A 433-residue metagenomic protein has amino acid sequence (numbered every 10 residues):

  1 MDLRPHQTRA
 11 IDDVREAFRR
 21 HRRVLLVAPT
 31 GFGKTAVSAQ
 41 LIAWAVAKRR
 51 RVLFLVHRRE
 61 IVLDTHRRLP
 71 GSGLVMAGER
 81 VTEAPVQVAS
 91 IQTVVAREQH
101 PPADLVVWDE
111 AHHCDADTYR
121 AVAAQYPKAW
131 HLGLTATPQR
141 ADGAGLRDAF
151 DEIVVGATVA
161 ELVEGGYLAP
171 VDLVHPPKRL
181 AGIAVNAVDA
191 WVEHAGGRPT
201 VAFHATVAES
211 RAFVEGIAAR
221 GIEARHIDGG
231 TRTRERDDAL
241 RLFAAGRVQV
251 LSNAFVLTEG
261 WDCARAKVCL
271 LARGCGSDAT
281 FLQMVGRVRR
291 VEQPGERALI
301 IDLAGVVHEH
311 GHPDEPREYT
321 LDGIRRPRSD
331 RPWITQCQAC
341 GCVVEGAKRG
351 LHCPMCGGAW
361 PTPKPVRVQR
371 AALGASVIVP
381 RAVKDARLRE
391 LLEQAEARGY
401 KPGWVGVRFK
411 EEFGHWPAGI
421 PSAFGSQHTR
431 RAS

Functional and structural regions predicted by a protein language model:
R20-L41, I227: Walker A/P-loop
T35-V37, W44-L69, V207: Conserved Walker A/P-loop ATP-binding site and its immediately adjacent core in helicase/helicase-like ATPase domains
V52-V62, A184-R220: Conserved strand-helix element at the start of the C-terminal RecA-like helicase core
L63, G73-E83, A212, I222-A254: Conserved helicase ATPase core of P-loop NTP-dependent helicases/translocases
Q92, R97, G229-R236, L240-P316: Conserved RecA-like P-loop NTPase helicase motor core
H112-V171: Post-DEXD/H (motif II) to motif III coupling segment of the RecA-like Helicase ATP-binding lobe
I153-T206: Conserved interdomain linker/interface between the two RecA-like ATPase lobes of SF2 helicase motors
A245, A279-Q283, V288-L392: C-terminal helicase lobe
